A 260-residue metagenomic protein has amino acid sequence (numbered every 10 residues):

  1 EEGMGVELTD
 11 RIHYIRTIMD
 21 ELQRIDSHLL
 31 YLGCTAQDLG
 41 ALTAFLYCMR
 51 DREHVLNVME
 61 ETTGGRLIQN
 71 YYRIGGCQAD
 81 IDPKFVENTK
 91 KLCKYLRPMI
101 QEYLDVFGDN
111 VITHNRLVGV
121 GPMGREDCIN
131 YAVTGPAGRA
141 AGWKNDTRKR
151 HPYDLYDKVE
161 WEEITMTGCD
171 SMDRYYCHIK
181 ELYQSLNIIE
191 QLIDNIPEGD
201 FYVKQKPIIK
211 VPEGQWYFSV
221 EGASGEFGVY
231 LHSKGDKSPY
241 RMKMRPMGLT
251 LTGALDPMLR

Functional and structural regions predicted by a protein language model:
E1-R260: Active-site bordering "gate/hinge" segments that shape substrate access to catalytic or cofactor-binding pockets
